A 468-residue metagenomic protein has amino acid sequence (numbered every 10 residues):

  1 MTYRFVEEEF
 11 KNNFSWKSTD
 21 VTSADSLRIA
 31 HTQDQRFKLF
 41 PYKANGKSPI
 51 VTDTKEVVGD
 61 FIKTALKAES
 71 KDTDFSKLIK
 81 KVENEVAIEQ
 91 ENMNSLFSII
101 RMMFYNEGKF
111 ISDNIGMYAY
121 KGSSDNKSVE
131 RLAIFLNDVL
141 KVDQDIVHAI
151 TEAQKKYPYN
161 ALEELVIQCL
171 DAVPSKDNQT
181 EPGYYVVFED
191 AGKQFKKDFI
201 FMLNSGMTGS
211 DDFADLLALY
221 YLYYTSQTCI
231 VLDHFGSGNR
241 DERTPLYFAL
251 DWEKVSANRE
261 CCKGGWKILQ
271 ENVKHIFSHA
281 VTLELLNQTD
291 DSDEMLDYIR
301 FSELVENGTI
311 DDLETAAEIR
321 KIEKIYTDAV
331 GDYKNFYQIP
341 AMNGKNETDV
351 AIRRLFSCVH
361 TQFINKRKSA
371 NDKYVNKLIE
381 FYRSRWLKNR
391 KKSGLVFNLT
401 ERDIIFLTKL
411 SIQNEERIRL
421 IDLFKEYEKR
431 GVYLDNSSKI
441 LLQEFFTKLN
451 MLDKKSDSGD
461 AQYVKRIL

Functional and structural regions predicted by a protein language model:
M1-G108: Charged, amphipathic alpha-helical stretches
K77-A257: Long, mid-chain structured domain cores
M207-Q338: Long, internal scaffold/assembly segments composed of regular secondary structure
L313-N398: Long, low-complexity, charged/polar intrinsically disordered regions in eukaryotic proteins
N376-D403, E444-L468: Charged low-complexity interaction tracts in eukaryotic proteins
L399-E416: Positively charged, polyanion-binding regions of nucleic-acid-associated proteins
E416-R430: Short acidic, hydrophobic short linear motifs in intrinsically disordered regions
V432-F445: Short amphipathic alpha-helical interaction segments
